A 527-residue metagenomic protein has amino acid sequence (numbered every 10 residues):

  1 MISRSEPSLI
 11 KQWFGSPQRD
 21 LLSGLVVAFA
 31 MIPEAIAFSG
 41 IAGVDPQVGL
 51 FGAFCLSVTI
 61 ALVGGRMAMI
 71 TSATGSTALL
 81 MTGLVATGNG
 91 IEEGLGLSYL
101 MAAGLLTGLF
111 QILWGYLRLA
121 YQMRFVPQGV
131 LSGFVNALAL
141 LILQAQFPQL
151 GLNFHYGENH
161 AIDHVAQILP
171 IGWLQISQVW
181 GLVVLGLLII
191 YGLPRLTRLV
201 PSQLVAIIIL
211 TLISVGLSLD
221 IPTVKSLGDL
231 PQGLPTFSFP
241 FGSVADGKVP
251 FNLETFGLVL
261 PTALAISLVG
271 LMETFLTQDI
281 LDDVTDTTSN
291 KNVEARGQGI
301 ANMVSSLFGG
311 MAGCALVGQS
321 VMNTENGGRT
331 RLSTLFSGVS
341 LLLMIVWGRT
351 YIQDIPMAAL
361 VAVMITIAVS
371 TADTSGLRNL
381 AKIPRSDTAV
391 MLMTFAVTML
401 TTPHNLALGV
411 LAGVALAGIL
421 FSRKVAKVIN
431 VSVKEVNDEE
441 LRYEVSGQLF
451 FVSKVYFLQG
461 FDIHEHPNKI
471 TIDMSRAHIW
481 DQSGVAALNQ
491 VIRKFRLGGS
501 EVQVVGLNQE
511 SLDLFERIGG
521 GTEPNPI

Functional and structural regions predicted by a protein language model:
M1-L420, K424-I429: Transmembrane helical cores of multi-pass ion-transport proteins
F241, S370-E523, I527: The feature marks cytosolic C-terminal regulatory regions of anion transporters and related permeases
